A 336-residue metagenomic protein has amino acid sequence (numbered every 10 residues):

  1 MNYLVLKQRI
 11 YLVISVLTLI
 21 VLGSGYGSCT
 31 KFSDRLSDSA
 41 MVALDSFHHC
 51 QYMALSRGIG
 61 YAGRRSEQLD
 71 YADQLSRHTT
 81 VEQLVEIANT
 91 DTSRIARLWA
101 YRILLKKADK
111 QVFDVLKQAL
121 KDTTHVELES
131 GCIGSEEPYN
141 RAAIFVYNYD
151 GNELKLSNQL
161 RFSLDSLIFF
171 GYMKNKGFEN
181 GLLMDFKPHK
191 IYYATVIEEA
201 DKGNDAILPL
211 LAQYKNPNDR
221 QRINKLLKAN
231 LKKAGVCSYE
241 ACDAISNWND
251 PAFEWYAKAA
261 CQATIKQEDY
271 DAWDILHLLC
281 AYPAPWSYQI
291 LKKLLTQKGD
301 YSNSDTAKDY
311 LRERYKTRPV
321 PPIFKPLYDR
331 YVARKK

Functional and structural regions predicted by a protein language model:
M1-L36: Bacterial Sec-dependent N-terminal signal peptides
Q8-R9, A108, K215, N249-D250 (+2 more regions): Short, solvent-exposed helix-helix connector turns and helix-capping sites enriched in acidic/polar residues
C29-D243, W248-Q262, D269-W273, D305 (+1 more regions): Extended repeat-based scaffolds of very large eukaryotic assembly and lipid-transport proteins
P188, P283-W286: Alpha-helical structural elements of signaling/regulatory helical domains
F253, P285-Y288: Repeated loop/turn-to-beta-strand initiation elements of outer-membrane beta-barrel proteins
E268, W273-D274, L278-Y282, S302-P319: Long, contiguous all-alpha helical interaction modules
L291-K292: Secretory/periplasmic and organellar redox-cofactor proteins
